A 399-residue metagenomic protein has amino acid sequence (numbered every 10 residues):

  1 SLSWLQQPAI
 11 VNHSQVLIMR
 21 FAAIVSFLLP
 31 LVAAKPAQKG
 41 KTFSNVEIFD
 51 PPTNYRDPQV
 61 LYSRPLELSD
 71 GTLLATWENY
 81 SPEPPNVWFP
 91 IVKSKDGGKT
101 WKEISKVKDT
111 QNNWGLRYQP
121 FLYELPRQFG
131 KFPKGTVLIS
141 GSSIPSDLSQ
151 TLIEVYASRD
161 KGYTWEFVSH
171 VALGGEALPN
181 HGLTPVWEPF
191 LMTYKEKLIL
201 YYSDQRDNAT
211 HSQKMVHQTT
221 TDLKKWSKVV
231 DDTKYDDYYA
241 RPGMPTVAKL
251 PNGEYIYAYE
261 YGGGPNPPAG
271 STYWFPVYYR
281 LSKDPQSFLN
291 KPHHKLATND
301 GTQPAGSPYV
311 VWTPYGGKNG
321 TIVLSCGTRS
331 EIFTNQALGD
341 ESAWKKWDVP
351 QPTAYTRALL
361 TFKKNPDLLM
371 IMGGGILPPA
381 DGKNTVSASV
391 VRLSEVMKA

Functional and structural regions predicted by a protein language model:
S1-A37: Fungal secretory targeting signals
L5, G243, Y259-Y261: Extended hydrophobic/Leu-rich segments
V25, G182-P185, I199-L200: Long, low-complexity intrinsically disordered regions
K35-L61, L66-L116, L125-N180, T193-Y238 (+6 more regions): Beta-rich carbohydrate-recognition and catalytic domains
S63-P65, P120-L122, P189-L191, P245-V247 (+2 more regions): Hydrophobic core register within WD40 beta-propeller blades
Y118, P179-F190, G243, G306: Extracytoplasmic beta-rich repeat domains
S212, G243-M244: His-enriched metal-coordination microenvironments in redox/metal-binding proteins
M244, P276-Y279, S307: A general structural signal for well-ordered alpha-helical packing
